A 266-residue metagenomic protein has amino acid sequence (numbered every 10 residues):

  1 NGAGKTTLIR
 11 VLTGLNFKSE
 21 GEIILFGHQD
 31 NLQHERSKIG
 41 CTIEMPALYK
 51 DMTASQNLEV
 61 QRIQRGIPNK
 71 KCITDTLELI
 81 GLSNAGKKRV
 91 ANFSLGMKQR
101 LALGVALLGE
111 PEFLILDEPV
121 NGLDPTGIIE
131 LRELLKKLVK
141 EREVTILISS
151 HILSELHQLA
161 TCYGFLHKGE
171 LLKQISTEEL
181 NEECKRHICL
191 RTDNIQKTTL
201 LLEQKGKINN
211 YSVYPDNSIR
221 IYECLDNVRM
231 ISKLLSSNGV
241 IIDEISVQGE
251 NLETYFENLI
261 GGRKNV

Functional and structural regions predicted by a protein language model:
T13: Helix-to-loop junction immediately C-terminal to a conserved catalytic motif
G21-E35: Conserved ABC transporter NBD signature motif
E59, P68-A85: Conserved ABC ATPase "signature" region
L114-E118: Catalytic Walker B motif of ABC-type/P-loop ATPase nucleotide-binding domains
R186-L259: Short, charged/small-residue-rich alpha-helical element at the C-terminal edge of ABC transporter nucleotide-binding
